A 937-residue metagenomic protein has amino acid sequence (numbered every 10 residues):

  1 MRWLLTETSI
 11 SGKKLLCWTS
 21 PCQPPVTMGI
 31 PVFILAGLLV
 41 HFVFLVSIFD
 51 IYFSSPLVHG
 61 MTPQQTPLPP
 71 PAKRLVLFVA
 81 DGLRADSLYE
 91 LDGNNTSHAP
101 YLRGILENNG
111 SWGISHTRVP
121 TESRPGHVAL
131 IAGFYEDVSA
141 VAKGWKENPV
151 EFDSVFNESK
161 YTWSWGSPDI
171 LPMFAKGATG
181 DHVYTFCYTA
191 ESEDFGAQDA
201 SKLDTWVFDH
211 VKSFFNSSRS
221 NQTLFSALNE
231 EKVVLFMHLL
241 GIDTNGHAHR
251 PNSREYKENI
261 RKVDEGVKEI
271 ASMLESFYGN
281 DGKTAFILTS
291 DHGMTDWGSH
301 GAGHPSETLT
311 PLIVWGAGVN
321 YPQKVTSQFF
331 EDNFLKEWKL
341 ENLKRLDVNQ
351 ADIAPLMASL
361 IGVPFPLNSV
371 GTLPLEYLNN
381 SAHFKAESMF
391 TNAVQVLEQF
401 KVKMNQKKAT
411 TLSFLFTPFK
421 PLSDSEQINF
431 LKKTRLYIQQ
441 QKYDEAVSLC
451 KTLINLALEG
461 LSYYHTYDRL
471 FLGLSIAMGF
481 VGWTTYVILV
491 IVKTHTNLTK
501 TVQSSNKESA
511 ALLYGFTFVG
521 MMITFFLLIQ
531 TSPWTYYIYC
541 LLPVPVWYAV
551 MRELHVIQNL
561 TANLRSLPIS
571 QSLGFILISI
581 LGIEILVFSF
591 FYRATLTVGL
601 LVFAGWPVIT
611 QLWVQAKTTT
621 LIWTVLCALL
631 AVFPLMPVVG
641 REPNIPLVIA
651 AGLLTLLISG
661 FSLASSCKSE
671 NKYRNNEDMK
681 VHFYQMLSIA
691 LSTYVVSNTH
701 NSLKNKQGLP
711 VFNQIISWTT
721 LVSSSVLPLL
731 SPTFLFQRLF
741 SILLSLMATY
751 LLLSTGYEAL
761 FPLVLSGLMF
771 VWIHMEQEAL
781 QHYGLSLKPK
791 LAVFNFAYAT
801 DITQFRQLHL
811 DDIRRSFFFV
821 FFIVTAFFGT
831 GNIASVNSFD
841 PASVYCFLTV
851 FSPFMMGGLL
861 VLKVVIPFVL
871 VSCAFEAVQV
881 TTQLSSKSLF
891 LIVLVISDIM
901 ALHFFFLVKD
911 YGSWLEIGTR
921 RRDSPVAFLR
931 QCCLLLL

Functional and structural regions predicted by a protein language model:
W3, E7, V32-Y52, Y467-L937: Alpha-helical transmembrane segments of integral membrane proteins
W3-P24, S448-Y463, G515-G520, L554-Q558: Membrane-proximal N-terminal segments immediately preceding the first transmembrane helix
E7-K13, C17-W18, P25, F33 (+5 more regions): A long, amphipathic alpha-helix that forms part of the scaffold/cap immediately adjacent to metal-dependent active
G12, V32-L45, S54, P71-L77 (+3 more regions): Active-site-proximal alpha/beta segments of enzymes that process anionic O-linked groups
I51-K73: Membrane/wall-proximal cationic-aromatic binding patches
L91, H247-N252, K324-V325: Short acidic, glycine/proline-rich loop/turn micro-motifs
V138, L373-K432, I438-T466, L474 (+1 more regions): Phosphate/adenylate-binding glycine loop and adjacent helical scaffold
N280-G282, L288-E331, W338, N342: Histidine-centered active-site microenvironments of extracellular/periplasmic hydrolases and transferases
